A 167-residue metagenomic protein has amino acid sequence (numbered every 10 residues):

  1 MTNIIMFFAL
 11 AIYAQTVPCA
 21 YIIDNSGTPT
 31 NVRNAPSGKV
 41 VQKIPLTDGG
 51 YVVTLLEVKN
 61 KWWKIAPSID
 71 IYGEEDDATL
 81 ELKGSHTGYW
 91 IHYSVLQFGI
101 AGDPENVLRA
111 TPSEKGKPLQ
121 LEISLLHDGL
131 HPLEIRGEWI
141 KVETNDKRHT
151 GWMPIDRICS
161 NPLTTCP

Functional and structural regions predicted by a protein language model:
M1-F7: Sec-dependent signal peptide recognition, specifically the positively charged N-region followed immediately by
I5, T16-P18, G49-Y51: Residue-level detector of functional hotspots within protein domains
F7-F8, F98: Phenylalanine-focused residue identity feature
A9-A14: N-terminal signal peptide c-region/cleavage motif recognized by signal peptidases
Q15-C19, S37, A66-K115, E143-P167: Boundary regions of SH3-family modules and the immediately adjacent low-complexity/disordered segments in eukaryotic
D24-W62, G99-G137: Beta-loop motif signature
I140: Surface-exposed aromatic
